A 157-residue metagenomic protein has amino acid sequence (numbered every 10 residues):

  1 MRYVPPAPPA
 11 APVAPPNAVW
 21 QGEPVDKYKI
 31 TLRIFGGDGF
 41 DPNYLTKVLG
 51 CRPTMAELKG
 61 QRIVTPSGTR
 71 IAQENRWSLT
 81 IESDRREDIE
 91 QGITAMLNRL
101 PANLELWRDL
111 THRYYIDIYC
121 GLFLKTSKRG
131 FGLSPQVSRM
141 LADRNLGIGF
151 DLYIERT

Functional and structural regions predicted by a protein language model:
R2-F131, P135-T157: Acidic (Asp/Glu-rich) sequence patches and key acidic residues that form negatively charged surfaces used
